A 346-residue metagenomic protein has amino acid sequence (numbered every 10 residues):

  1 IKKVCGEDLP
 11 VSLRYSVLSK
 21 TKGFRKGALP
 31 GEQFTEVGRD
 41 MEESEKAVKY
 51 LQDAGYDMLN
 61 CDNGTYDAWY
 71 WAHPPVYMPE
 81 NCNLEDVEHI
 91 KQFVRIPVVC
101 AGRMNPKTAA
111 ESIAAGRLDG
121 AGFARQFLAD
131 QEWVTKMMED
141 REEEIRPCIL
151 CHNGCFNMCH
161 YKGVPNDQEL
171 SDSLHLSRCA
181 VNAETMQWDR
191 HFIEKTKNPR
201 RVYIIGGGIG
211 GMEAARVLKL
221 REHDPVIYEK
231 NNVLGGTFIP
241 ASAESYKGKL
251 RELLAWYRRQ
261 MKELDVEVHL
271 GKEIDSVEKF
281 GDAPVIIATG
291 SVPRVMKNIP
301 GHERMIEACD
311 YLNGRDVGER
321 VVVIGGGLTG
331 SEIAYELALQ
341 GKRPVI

Functional and structural regions predicted by a protein language model:
I1-I205, I209, E213, V217-L220 (+2 more regions): Flavin-dependent oxidoreductase catalytic cores
C61, F123, I286-A288, V323: Redox-cofactor binding/interface segments in oxidoreductases and associated redox assembly factors
H73-P79, F192-E194, P199, P240-E252 (+2 more regions): Short, contiguous acidic/charged loop-to-helix segments that flank catalytic cores in large enzymes
R117, M261-V268, G301-R304, K342: A short helix-to-beta-strand connector/capping loop
T196-Y228, H269-G281, T289-I299, A308-I346: Rossmann-like dinucleotide/flavin-binding elements
N231-L234: Helix N-cap at the beta1-alpha1 junction of Rossmann-like dinucleotide-binding domains, i.e., the first residues
G236-F280: N-terminal Rossmann-like dinucleotide/flavin-binding domain of flavoprotein oxidoreductases that bind FAD/FMN
